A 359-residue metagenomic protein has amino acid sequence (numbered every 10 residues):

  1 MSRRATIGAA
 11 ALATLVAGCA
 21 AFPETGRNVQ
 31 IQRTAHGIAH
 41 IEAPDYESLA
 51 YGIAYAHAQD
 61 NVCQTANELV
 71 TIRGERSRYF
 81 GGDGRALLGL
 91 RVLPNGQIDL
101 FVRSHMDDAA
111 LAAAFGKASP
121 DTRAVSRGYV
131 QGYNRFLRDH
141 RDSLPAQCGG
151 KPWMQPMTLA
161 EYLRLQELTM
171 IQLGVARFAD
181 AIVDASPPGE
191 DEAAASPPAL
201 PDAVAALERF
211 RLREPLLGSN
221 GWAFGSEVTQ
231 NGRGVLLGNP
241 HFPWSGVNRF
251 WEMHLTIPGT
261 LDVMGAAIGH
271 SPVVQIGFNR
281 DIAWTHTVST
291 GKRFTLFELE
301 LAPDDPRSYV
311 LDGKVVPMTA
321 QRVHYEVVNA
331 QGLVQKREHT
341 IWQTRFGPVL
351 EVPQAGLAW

Functional and structural regions predicted by a protein language model:
M1-A9: Bacterial N-terminal signal peptides that target proteins for export
F22-V247, P258-T260, M264-G269, V273 (+2 more regions): Substrate-recognition/specificity elements adjacent to catalytic centers across diverse enzyme folds
Q30-R33, W222-V228, M253, Q275 (+2 more regions): Short acidic-hydrophobic surface loop/beta-edge motif
A43, C148, L237-P240, N248 (+6 more regions): Glycine-rich, histidine-containing beta strand-loop boundary motifs that form or position
L261-V263, A267-V334: Compact, glycine/acidic-enriched structural inserts
